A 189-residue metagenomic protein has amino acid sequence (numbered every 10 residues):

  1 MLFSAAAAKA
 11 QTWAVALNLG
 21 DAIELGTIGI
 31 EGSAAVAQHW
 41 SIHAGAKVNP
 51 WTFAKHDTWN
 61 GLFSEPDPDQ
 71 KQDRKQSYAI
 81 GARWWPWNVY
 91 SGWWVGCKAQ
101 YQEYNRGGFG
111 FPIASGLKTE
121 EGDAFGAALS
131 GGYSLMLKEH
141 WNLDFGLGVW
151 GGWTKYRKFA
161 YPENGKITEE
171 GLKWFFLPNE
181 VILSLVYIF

Functional and structural regions predicted by a protein language model:
M1-S4: Bacterial N-terminal signal peptides
A6-A10: Sec/Tat signal peptide C-region and signal peptidase I cleavage site
Q11-L25, S41-N49, C97: Transmembrane beta-strand segments that form the barrel wall of outer-membrane beta-barrel proteins
Q11-T12, N18-L19, I113, T119-E120 (+1 more regions): Short leucine-rich amphipathic alpha-helices used at interfaces
Q11-W13, E24-I28, R74-Y78, E121-A127 (+1 more regions): Residues that define the transmembrane beta-barrel architecture of outer-membrane proteins
N18, T27-S33, R83: Short secondary-structure capping/turn segments at boundaries of alpha-helices and beta-strands
A34-D144, S184-Y187: Gram-negative (and chloroplast) outer-membrane scaffold detector with strong preference for beta-barrel transmembrane
A54-K55, K138-F189: Predominantly the C-terminal beta-signal and adjacent terminal strand-loop region of outer-membrane beta-barrel
